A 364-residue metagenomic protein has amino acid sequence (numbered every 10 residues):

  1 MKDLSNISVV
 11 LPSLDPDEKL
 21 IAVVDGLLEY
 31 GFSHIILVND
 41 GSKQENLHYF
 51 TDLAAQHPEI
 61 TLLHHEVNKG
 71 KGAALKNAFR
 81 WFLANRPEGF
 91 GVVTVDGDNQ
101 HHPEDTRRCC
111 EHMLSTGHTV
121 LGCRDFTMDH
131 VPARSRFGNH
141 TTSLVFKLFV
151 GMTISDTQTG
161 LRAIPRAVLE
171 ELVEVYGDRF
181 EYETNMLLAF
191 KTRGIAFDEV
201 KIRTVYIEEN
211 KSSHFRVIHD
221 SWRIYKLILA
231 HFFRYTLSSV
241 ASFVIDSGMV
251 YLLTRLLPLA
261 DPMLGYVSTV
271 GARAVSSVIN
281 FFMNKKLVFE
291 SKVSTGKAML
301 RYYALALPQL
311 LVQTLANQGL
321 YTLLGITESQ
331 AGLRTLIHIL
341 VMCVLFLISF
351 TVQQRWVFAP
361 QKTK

Functional and structural regions predicted by a protein language model:
M1-D3, V175-Y251, R255, R273 (+4 more regions): Hydrophobic helical membrane-anchoring modules
N6-S8, H34, N185: Cell-envelope/extracellular polymer assembly enzymes that use nucleotide-activated donors
D15, D40-S42, K69, A78: Conserved short acidic donor-positioning loop in nucleotide-sugar-dependent glycosyltransferases
D15-E29, E45: Short, well-formed alpha-helical segments that are part of the catalytic scaffolds of diverse glycosyltransferases
N39-F50, V67, N99-Q100: A conserved acidic beta->alpha catalytic loop
V67, A73-A84, P103-F180, I207-F215 (+1 more regions): Acceptor/aglycone-binding surface of glycosyltransferases and processive sugar-polymer synthases
E88-Q100: Short beta-strand-to-loop acidic/aromatic patch adjacent to the donor-nucleotide binding site
V131, S135, A260-V275, S329-V344: Membrane-interface starts of transmembrane alpha-helices
